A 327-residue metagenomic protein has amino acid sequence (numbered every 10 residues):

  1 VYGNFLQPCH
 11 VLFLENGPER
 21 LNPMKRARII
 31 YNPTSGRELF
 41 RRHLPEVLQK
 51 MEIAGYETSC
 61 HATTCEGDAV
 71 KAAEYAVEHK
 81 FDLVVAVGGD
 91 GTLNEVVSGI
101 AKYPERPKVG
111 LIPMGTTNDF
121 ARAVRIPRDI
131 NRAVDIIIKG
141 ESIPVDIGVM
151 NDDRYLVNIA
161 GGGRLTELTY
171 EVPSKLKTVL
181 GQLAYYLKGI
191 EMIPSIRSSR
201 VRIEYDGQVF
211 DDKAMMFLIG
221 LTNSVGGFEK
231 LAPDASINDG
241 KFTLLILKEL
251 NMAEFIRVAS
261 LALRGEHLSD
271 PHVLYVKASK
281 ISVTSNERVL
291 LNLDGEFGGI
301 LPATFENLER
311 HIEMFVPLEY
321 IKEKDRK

Functional and structural regions predicted by a protein language model:
Y2, L6-V84, Q208, I321 (+1 more regions): ATP/NTP phosphate-donor binding region
P33, V87-G89, I112-M114: Glycine-rich beta-strand-to-loop/alpha-helix junction loops that act as flexible
A54, T63, K102-M215: Catalytic core of DAGKc-family lipid kinases
G91-P104: Short Gly/Thr/Asp-enriched flexible loops that form oxyanion-binding sites at enzyme active sites
G161, L165, L218-L231, F297: Glycine-rich phosphate/pyrophosphate-binding beta-alpha loops
L176-A184, P233-A253: Gly/Ser/Thr-rich active-site loops/lids in small-molecule metabolic enzymes that frequently grip phosphoryl groups
Y205, D211, S236, I246-K327: ATP/nucleoside-binding phosphotransfer catalytic cores, i.e., glycine-rich phosphate-binding loops
